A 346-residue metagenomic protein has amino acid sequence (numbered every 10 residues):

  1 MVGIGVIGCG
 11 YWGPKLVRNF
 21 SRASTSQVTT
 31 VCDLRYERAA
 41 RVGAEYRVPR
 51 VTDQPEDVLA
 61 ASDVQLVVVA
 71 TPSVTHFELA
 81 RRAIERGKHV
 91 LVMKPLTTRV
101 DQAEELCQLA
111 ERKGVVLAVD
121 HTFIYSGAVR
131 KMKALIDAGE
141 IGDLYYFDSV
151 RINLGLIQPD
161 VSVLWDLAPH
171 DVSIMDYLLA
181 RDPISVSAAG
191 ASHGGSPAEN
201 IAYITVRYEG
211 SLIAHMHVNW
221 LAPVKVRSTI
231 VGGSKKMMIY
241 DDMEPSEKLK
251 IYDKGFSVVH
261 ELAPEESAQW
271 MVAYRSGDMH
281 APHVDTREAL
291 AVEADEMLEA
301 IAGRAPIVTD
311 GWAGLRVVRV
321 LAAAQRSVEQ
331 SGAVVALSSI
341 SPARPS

Functional and structural regions predicted by a protein language model:
M1-Y46: N-terminal Rossmann-like dinucleotide-binding module
Q27-T30, E299-V317: Glycine- and charged-residue-rich phosphate/anionic-cofactor binding loop of Rossmann-like
R41-V48, L106-A110: Short, conserved SAM-binding/catalytic segment of Class I S-adenosyl-L-methionine-dependent methyltransferases
V48-P55: Conserved SAM-binding strand-loop segment of SAM-dependent methyltransferases
Q65-S73, F77-I124: Beta-strand-loop-alpha-helix segment that lines the small-molecule cofactor/substrate pocket of alpha/beta enzymes
T122, K235-V308, A333-L337, A343-S346: C-terminal glycine/acidic-rich active-site capping loop/insertion
G127-S149: Rossmann-like NAD(P)H-binding beta-loop-alpha module
L154-V224, I230, E244, W312: Rossmann-like dinucleotide-binding domain that binds NAD(P)(H)
